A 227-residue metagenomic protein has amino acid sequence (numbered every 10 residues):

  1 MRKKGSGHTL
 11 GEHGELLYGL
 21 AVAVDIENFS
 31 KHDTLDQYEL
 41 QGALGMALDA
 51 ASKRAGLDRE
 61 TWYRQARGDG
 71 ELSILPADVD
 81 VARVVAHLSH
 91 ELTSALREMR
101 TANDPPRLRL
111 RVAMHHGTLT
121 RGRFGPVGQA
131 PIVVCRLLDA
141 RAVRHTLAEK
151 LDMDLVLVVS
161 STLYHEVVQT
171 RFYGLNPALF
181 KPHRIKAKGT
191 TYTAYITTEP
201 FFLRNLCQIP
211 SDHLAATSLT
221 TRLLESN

Functional and structural regions predicted by a protein language model:
M1-K4, L151-N227: Intrinsically disordered, glycine/charged-rich C-terminal tails and inter-domain linkers that flank nucleotidyl cyclase
R2-R83: Catalytic NTP-binding/metal-coordinating core of nucleotidyl cyclase/transferase enzymes
T9, E15, R107, S218 (+1 more regions): Acidic/proline-rich low-complexity IDRs
G14-L16, A66, R107, Q129 (+2 more regions): A generic fold-level signal
V22-V24, S73, M114, T193-T197: Short beta-strand element of the conserved SAM-dependent methyltransferase core
V24, G68-G70, G125-G128, G189: Glycine-centered flexibility motif
D78-P182: Catalytic beta-strand-to-alpha-helix segment of the class III nucleotidyl cyclase homology domain
